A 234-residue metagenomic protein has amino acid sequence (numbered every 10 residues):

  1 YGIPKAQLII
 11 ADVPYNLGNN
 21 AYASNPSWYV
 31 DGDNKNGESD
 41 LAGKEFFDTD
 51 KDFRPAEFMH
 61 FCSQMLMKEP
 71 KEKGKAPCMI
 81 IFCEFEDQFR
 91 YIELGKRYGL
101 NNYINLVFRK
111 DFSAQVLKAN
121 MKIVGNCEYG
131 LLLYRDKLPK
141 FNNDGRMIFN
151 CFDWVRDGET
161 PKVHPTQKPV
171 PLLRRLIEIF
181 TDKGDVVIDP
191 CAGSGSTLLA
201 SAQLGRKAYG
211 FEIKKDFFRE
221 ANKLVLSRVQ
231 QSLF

Functional and structural regions predicted by a protein language model:
Y1-G210, K214-R219: Core catalytic lobe of class I
N222-F234: Short, conserved SAM-binding/catalytic segment of Class I S-adenosyl-L-methionine-dependent methyltransferases
